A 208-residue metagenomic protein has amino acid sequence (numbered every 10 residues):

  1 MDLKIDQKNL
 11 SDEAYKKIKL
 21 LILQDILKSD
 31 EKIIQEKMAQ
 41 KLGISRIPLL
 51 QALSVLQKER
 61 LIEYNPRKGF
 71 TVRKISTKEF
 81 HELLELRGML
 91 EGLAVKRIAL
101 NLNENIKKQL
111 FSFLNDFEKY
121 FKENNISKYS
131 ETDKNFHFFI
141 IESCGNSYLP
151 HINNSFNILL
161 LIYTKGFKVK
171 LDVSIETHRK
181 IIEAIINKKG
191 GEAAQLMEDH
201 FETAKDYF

Functional and structural regions predicted by a protein language model:
M1-L100: Short linear motifs at protein or domain termini
M1-Q7, G191-F208: C-terminal effector-binding regulatory domain of bacterial HTH transcription factors
N9, K107-K108, V169-D172: Short helix-capping and inter-helix turn/linker motifs at the boundaries of alpha-helical repeat units
L21, D25, E63, F117 (+3 more regions): A short secondary-structure junction motif
F70, K78, K96, N115 (+2 more regions): Positions in alpha-helical segments
L83, L102-K165, E176-K180, E192-E202: Conserved amphipathic alpha-helical segments that form helical-bundle/coiled-coil interaction surfaces
I185-G191: Short acidic-aromatic low-complexity motifs
